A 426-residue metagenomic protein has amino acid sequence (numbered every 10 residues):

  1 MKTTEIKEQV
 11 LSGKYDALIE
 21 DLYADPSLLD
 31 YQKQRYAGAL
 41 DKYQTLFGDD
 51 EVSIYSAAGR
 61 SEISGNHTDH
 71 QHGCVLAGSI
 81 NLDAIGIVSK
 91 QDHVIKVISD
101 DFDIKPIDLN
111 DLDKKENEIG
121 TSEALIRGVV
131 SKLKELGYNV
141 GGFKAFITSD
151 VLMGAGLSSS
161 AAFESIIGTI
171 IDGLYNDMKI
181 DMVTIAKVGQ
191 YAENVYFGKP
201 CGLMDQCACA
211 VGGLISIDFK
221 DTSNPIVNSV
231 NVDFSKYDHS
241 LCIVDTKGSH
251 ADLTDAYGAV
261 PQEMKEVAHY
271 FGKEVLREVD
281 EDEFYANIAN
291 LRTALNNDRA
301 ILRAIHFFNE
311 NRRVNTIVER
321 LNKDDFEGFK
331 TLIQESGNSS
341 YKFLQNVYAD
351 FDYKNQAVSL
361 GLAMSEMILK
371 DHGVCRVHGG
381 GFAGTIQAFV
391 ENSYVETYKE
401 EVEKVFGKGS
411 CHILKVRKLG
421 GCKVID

Functional and structural regions predicted by a protein language model:
M1-R60, I85, S89-I119, S216-R376 (+1 more regions): C-terminal nucleotide
C74-D92, V211: Structural signature of FAD isoalloxazine-binding scaffolds in flavoprotein oxidoreductases
S79, L157-D177, V390: DPxDG-like acidic metal-binding loop motif
K96-I98, G142-S149, K179-Y191, K330-E335 (+1 more regions): Beta-strand segments within the central parallel beta-sheet cores of soluble alpha/beta enzyme folds
V130-M153: Glycine- and acidic-rich phosphate- and metal-coordinating loops
E135-F143, I171-I185, N392-V405: Phosphate-handling active-site elements
D177-P225, S336, L362-I368, V377: Alpha/beta catalytic cores of group-transfer enzymes, especially the acyltransferase/condensing modules of polyketide
